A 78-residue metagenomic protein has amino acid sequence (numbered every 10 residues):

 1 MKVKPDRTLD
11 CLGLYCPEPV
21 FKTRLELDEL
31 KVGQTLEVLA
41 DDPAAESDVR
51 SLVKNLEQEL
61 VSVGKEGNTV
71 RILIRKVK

Functional and structural regions predicted by a protein language model:
M1-D6, V77-K78: Compositionally biased, disordered extreme N-termini, encompassing classical targeting presequences
K2, L14, E29, V63-K65: Sterically constrained small-residue positions within well-ordered secondary structures of folded domains
K4, G33, G67-T69: A general secondary-structure signal for short beta-strands and their flanking turns/coil in non-transmembrane regions
K4-L12, E37: Short amphipathic
P17-V61: Amphipathic, hydrophobic secondary-structure cores in small proteins
R50-K78: C-terminal structural segments of small proteins and small subunits
